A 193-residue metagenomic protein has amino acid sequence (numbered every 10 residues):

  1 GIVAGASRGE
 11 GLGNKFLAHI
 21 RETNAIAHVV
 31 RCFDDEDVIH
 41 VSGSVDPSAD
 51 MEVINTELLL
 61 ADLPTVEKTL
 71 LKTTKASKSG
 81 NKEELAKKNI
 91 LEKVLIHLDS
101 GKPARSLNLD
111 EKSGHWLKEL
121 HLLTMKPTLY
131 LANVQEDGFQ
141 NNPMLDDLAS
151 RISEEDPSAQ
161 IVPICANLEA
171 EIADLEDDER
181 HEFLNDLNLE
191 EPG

Functional and structural regions predicted by a protein language model:
G1-H28, F33-N55, L109-L120, L145: Switch II of P-loop NTPase G domains
I2-S7, G43-L58, S77-E83, F139-Q140 (+2 more regions): Flexible beta-alpha connector loops of hexameric P-loop NTPases
K15, L58, T65, E83-A86 (+1 more regions): Alpha-helical initiation/capping and key positions within long helical/coiled-coil segments
F16, A27, V66, N133 (+1 more regions): Residue-level signature of catalytic and energy-coupling elements of molecular machines, predominantly ATP/GTP-dependent
E22, E57, D62, E154: Substrate-engagement module of ASCE P-loop NTPases
L63-L71: Conserved phosphoryl-transfer catalytic core
K72-G193: C-terminal-of-GTPase-core extension/linker across diverse P-loop GTPases
